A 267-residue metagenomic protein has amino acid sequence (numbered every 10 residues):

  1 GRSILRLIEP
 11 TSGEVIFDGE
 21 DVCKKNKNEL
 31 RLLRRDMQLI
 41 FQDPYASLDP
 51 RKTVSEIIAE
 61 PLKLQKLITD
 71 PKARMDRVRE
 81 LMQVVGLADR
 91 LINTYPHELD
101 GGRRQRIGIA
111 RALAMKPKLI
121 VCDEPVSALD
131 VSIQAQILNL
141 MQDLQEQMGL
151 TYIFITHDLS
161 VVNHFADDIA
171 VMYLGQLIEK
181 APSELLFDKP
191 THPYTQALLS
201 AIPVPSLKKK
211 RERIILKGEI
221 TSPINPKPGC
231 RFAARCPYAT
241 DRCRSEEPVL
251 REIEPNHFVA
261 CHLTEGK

Functional and structural regions predicted by a protein language model:
L5: Helix-to-loop junction immediately C-terminal to a conserved catalytic motif
G13-D21, L33: Conserved ABC transporter NBD signature motif
D21, K66, K72-R90, Q196-S200: Conserved ABC ATPase "signature" region
Y95-L99, R103: Conserved ABC ATPase signature
A114-K118: A short, proline-enriched helix->beta-strand linker immediately N-terminal to the Walker B motif in ABC-type P-loop
V121, P125-L129, I133-R211: P-loop NTP-binding/switch modules centered on Walker-like glycine-rich loops
P182-K267: Short catalytic/signature loops enriched in Gly
